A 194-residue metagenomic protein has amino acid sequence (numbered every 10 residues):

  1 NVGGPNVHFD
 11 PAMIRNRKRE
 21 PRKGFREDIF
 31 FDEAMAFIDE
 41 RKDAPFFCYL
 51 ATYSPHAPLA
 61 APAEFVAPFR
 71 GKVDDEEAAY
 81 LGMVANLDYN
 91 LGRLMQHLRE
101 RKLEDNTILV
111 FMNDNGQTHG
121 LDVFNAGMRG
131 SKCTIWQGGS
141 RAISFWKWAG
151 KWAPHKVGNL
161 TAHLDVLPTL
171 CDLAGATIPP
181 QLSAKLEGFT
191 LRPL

Functional and structural regions predicted by a protein language model:
N1, A51-A60, F111-Q117, L186-F189: Short, solvent-exposed turn/loop segments enriched in Gly/Ser/Thr/Pro and often Arg
N1-F46, T52-A61, R70, A142: Formylglycine-dependent
G3-K18, G92-E100, A126-L194: Substrate-binding rim/cap in mid-to-C-terminal beta-strand-loop elements of soluble/periplasmic
H8, E27, P68, M112-G130: Substrate-binding/catalytic cleft of secreted carbohydrate-active enzymes, primarily glycoside hydrolases
I14, K18, E64-D75, V123-R129: Short glycine/proline- and charge-enriched loop/turn segments that cap or connect secondary-structure elements
P21-I29, D74, A78-L81, A85-D88 (+2 more regions): Soluble non-cytosolic domains of exported or imported proteins
A51-T52, N86-V123: Metal-dependent active-site segment of extracytoplasmic phospho-/sulfohydrolases and closely related
